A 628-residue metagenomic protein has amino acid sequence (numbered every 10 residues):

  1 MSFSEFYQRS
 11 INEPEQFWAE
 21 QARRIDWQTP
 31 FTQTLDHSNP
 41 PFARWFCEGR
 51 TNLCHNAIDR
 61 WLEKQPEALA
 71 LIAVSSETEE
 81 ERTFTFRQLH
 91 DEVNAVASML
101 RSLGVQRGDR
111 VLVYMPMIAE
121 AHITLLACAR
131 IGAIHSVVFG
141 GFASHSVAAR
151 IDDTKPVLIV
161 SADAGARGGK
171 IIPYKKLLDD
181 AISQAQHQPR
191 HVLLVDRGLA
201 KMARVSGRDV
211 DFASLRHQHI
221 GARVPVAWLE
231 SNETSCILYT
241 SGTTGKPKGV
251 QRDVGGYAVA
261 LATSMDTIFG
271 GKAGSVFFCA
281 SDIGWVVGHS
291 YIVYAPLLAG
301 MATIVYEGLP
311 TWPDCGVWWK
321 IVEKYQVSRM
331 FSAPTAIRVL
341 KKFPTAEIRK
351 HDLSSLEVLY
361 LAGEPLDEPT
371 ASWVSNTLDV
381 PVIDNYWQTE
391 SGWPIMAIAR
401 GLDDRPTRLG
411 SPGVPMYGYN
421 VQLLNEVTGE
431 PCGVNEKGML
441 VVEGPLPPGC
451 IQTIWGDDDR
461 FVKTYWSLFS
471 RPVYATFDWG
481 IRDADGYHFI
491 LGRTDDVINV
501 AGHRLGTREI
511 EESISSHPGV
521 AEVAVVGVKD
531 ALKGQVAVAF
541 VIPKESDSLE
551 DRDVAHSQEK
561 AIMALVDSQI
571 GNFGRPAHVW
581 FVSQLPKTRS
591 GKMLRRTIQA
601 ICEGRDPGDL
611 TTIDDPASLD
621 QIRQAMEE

Functional and structural regions predicted by a protein language model:
E67-L69, V192-L194, R204-Y239, K246 (+4 more regions): Conserved pre-ATP/AMP-binding loop-to-beta segment of ANL
L126, R130-S214, Q326, A333-P334: Structural core segment of the AMP-binding/adenylate-forming
V138-A164, L178, E323, M330 (+6 more regions): AMP-binding/adenylate-forming catalytic core of the ANL superfamily
R190, L194-D196, Q535, S568-M593 (+1 more regions): AMP-binding/adenylate-forming catalytic domain of the ANL superfamily
A258-V276, V286-R329, K342-T345: Conserved AMP-binding/adenylation subdomain of ANL enzymes
L298-M301, S328-S332, K341-P406, N420 (+1 more regions): Gly/Ser/Thr-rich phosphate-binding loop
D379, P448-F477, T494-D495, T507 (+2 more regions): Conserved ANL (AMP-binding/adenylate-forming) active-site segment centered on the GW(Y/F)…HTG consensus within
V414-G418, E430-Y465, L505-T507, D606: Conserved ATP/PPi-binding loop(s) of AMP-dependent carboxylate-activating enzymes
